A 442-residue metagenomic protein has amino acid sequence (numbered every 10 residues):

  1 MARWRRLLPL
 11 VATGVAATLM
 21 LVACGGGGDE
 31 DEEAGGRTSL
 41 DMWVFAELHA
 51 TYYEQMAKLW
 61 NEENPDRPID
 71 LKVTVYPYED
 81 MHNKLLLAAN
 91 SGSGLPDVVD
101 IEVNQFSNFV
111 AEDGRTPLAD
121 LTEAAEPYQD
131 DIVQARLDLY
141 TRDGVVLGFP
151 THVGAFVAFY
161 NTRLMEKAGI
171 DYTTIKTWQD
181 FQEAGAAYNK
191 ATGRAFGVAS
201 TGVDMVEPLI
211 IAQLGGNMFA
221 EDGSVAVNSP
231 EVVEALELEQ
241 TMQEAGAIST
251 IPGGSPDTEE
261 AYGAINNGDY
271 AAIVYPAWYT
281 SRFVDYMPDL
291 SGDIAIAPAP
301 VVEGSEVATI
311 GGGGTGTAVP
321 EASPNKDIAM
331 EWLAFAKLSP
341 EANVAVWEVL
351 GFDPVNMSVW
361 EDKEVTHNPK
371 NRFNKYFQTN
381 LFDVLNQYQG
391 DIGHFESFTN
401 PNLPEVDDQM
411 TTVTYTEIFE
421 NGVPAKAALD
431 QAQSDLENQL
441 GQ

Functional and structural regions predicted by a protein language model:
M1-D41, E62, A427-D430, S434-Q442: Short, low-complexity disordered leader/linker segments with a strong preference for bacterial N-terminal type II
G35-E47, I69-T74, D97-V98, L147 (+1 more regions): Short, well-ordered beta-strand elements
L59, E63-I132, K167-A168, A264 (+2 more regions): Extracytoplasmic "Venus flytrap"/periplasmic binding protein-like
D66-P68, T122-A125, D138-M205, N217-G254 (+5 more regions): Helix-loop-helix "hinge/cap" segment bordering the ligand-binding cleft or interdomain interface
A88, P96-V99, Y128-L164, F196 (+2 more regions): A structural signal for short loop-to-beta-strand junctions that line the ligand-binding cleft of periplasmic/secreted
A119-I132, T174, F196-G197, G216-E237 (+4 more regions): Short, solvent-exposed loop/beta-turn-alpha elements that line the ligand-binding surface or hinge of extracytoplasmic
L209, E237-E331: Extracytoplasmic/periplasmic substrate-binding proteins
Y279-L290, E303-G312, A318-Q409: C-terminal lobe and pocket-closing loops of periplasmic/extracytoplasmic Venus-flytrap solute-binding proteins
